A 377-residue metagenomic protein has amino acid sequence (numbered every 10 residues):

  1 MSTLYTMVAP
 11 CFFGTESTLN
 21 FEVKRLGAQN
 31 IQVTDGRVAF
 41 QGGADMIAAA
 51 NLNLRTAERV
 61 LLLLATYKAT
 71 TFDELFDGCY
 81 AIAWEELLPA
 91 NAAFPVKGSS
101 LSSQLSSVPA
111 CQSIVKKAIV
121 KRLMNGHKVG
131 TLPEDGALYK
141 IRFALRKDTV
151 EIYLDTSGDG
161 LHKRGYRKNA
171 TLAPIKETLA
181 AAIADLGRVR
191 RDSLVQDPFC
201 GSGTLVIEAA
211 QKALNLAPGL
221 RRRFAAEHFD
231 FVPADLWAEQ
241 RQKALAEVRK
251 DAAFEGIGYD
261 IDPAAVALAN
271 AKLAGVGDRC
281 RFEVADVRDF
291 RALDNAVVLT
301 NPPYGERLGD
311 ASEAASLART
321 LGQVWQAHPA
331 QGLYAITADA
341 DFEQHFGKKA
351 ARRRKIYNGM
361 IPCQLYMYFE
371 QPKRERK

Functional and structural regions predicted by a protein language model:
S2-A137, K377: Non-catalytic nucleic-acid substrate-recognition regions in nucleic-acid-modifying enzymes
Y5-T6, P10, G14, Y259 (+2 more regions): Conserved Class I SAM-dependent methyltransferase catalytic core
A49-T56, D159-R164, K168, E370-K377: Flexible, glycine-/basic-rich loop-and-beta segments that form/coincide with the SAM-dependent methyltransferase
L101-Q104, G160, P303-R307: A short, flexible beta-alpha/helix-coil linker loop
I141-S157, Y366: C-terminal edge-of-domain segments
I152-L186: SAM-dependent Rossmann-like transferase core, predominantly class I methyltransferases with a strong bias toward
I175-R291, R307, A311-E313: Conserved S-adenosyl-L-methionine
N295-N301: Short SAM/SAH-binding signature in class I
